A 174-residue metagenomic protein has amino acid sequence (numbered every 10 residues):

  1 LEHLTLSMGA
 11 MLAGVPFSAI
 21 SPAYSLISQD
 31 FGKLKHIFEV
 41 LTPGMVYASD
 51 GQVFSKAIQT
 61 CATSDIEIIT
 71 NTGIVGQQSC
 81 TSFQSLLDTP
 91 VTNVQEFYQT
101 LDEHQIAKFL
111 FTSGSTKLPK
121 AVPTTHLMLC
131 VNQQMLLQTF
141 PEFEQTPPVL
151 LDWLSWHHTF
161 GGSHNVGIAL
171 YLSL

Functional and structural regions predicted by a protein language model:
L1-S28, P148-S155: Conserved AMP-binding/adenylate-forming
S7-A19, H36, V40, H158 (+1 more regions): Short hydrophobic alpha-helices that are characteristic scaffold elements of the AMP-binding
V15, P43, T63-E67, L174: A short helix->loop->beta-strand "cap" motif at the edges of active sites that frequently abuts
S18, K56-N71: Internal alpha/beta domain cores that form substrate/cofactor-binding pockets in large enzymes and binding proteins
Y24-T60, D88-V91, N132-L151: Conserved ATP-dependent adenylate/AMP-binding module captured primarily in the ANL superfamily
I69-N71, V75-F111, K117-L118, E142-L150: Conserved pre-ATP/AMP-binding loop-to-beta segment of ANL
C130-V149, W156-L174: Conserved AMP-binding/adenylation subdomain of ANL enzymes
